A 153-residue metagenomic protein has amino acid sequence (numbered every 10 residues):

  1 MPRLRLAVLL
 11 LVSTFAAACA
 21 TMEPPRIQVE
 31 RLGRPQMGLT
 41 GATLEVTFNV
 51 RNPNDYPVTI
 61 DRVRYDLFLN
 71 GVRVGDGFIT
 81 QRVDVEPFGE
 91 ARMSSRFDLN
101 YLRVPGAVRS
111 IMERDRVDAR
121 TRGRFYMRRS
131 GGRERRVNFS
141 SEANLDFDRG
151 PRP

Functional and structural regions predicted by a protein language model:
M1-V8: Bacterial N-terminal signal peptides that target proteins for export
A18-C19: N-terminal Sec signal peptide cleavage junction
R26-E30, P35-D76, M127-R129, R133-N138: Post-signal-peptide N-terminal segment of Sec-exported extracytoplasmic proteins
R34-Q36, D55, Q81-V83, R109-I111: Outer-membrane beta-barrel proteins
G41-E45, E90-S94, D118-R120, N138-S140: Intrinsic-disorder/low-complexity, polar/charged segments enriched in Ser/Thr/Lys/Arg/Asp/Glu/Gln
P53, V85-A91, D115, S130: A short, structured loop/turn motif at beta-sheet edges
L69-P105: Intrinsically disordered, low-complexity Pro/Gly/Ser/Thr-rich segments with frequent PxxP/GP/PP motifs and embedded
Y101-P153: Terminal connector regions
